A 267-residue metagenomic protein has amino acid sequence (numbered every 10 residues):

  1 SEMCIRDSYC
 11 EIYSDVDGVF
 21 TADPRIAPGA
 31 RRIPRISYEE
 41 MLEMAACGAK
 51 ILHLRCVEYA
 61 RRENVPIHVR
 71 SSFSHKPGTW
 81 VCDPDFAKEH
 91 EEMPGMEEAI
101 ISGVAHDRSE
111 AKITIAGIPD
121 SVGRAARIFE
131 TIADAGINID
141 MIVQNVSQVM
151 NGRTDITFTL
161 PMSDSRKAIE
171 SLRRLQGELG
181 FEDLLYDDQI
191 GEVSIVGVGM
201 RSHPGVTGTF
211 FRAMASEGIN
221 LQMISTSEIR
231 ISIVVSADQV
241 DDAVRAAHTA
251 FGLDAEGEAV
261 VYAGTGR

Functional and structural regions predicted by a protein language model:
S1, R25-K76: Polyanion-binding loop/helix "lid" in catalytic or ligand-binding cores
M3-I5: Short, small-residue-biased leader/transition segments that mark boundaries at the very start of proteins
Y9-S14, H53-L54, H68-S71, M141-I142 (+1 more regions): General beta-strand structural signal in soluble alpha/beta enzymes
I12, P34, L52-H53, A125 (+1 more regions): Active-site-proximal structural scaffolding
S14, F20-A27, R31-R32, L54-V57 (+5 more regions): Short acidic, glycine/serine/threonine-rich loops at helix termini
D15-V16, F73, N145, S227: Residue-level "edge-of-site" marker
T21-R31, I36-A46, E110-A116, G152-R153 (+1 more regions): Short beta-alpha connecting loops at secondary-structure transitions that line or flank enzyme active sites
G78-R267: A conserved regulatory-domain signal marking ACT and ACT-like small-molecule sensing domains and adjacent regulatory
